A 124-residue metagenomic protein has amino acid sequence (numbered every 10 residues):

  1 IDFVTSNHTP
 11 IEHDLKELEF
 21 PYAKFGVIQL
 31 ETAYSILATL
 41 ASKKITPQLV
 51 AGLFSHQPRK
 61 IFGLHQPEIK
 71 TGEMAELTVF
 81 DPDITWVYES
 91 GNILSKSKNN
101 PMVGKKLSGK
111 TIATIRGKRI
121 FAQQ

Functional and structural regions predicted by a protein language model:
F3, H8-P82: His/Asp/Glu-enriched, well-ordered alpha-helical/loop segment that forms or immediately abuts the divalent-metal
E19-Y22, M74-Q124: C-terminal cap of metal-dependent C-N hydrolases
